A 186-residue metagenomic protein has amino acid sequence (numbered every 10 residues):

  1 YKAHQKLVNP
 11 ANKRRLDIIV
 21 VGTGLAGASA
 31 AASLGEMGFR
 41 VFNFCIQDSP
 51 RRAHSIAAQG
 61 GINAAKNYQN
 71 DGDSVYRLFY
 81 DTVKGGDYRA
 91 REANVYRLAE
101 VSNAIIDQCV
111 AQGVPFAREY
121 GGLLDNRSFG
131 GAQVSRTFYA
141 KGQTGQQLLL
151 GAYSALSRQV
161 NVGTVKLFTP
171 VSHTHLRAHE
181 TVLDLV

Functional and structural regions predicted by a protein language model:
Y1-I18: Extreme N-terminal leader/targeting segments of oxidoreductases
Q5, I46-R177: Conserved N-terminal/central alpha/beta ligand/cofactor-binding core
A11, T23-G24, L183: Catalytic-site beta-strand/loop segments enriched in glycine and acidic/polar residues
K13-L16, M37-R40, Q59, N161-T164: Short coil/turn connectors at secondary-structure junctions
I18-N43: N-terminal Rossmann-like FAD-binding beta1-loop-alpha1 element of flavoenzymes
A30-A31, A53-H54, L185: Short glycine-/acidic-enriched loop or helix-start segments at secondary-structure transitions that form or flank
H175-A178, V182-V186: Single conserved hydrophobic/aromatic residue that forms the stacking wall/gate of nucleotide- or nucleobase-binding
